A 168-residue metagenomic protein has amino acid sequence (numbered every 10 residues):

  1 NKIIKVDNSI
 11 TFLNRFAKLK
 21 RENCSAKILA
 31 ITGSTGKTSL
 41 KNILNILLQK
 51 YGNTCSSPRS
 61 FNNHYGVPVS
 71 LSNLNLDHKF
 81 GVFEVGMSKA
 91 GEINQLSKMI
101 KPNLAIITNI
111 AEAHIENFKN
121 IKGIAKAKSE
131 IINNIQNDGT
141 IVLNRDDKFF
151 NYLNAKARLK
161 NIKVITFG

Functional and structural regions predicted by a protein language model:
N1, L159-G168: Beta-strand->loop->alpha-helix junctions that form or flank phosphate-binding loops in nucleotide-handling enzymes
K2-T11: N-terminal pre-Walker A segment at the start of P-loop NTPase domains
D7, P58, F167-G168: Residues at the C-termini of beta-strands that transition into short coil/loop
I10-R145, F149-K160: Phosphate-binding loop of NTP-binding sites
